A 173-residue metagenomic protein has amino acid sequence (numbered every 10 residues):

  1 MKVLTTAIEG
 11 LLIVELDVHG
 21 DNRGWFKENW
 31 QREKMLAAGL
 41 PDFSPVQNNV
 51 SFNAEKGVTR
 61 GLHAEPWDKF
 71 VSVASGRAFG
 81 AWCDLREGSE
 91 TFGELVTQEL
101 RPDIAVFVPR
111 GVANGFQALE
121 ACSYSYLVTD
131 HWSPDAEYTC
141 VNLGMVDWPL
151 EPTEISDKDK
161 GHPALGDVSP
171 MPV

Functional and structural regions predicted by a protein language model:
M1-L100, C122-Y126, D130-V173: Non-catalytic, conserved peripheral segments adjacent to functional cores
E99-E120: Conserved metal-binding segment of the jelly-roll/cupin
